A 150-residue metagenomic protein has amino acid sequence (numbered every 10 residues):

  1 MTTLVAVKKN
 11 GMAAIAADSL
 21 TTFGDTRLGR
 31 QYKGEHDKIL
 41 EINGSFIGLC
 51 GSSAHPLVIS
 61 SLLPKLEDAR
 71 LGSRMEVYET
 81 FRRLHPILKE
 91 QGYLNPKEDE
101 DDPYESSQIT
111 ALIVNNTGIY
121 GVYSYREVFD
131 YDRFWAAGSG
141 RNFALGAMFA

Functional and structural regions predicted by a protein language model:
M1-D99, P103-Y104, V128-A150: Conserved short S/T/G-enriched processing/targeting/catalytic segments and their helical context
S106-G138: Long, charge-patterned amphipathic alpha-helical coiled-coil/hairpin "stalk" segments used as oligomerization
